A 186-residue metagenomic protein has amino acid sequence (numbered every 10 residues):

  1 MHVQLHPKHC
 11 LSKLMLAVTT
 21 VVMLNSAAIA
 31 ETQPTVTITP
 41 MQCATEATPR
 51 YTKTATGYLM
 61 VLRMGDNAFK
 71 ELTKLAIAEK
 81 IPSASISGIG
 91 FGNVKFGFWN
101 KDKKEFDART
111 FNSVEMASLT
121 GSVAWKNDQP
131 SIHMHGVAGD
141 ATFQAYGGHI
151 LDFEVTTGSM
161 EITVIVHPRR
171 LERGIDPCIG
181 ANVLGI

Functional and structural regions predicted by a protein language model:
M1-H2, T142: Intrinsic structural disorder
H2-M15: Bacterial N-terminal signal peptides that target proteins for export
K8-C10, V21, T56, F143: Hydrophobic alpha-helical context, especially transmembrane and signal-peptide helices
K13-N25: Bacterial N-terminal signal peptides
S26-A30: Sec/Tat signal peptide C-region and signal peptidase I cleavage site
E31-L59, R63-D66, K70-E79, S83 (+3 more regions): N-terminal intrinsically disordered, cationic/polar leader segments that include organellar targeting peptides
